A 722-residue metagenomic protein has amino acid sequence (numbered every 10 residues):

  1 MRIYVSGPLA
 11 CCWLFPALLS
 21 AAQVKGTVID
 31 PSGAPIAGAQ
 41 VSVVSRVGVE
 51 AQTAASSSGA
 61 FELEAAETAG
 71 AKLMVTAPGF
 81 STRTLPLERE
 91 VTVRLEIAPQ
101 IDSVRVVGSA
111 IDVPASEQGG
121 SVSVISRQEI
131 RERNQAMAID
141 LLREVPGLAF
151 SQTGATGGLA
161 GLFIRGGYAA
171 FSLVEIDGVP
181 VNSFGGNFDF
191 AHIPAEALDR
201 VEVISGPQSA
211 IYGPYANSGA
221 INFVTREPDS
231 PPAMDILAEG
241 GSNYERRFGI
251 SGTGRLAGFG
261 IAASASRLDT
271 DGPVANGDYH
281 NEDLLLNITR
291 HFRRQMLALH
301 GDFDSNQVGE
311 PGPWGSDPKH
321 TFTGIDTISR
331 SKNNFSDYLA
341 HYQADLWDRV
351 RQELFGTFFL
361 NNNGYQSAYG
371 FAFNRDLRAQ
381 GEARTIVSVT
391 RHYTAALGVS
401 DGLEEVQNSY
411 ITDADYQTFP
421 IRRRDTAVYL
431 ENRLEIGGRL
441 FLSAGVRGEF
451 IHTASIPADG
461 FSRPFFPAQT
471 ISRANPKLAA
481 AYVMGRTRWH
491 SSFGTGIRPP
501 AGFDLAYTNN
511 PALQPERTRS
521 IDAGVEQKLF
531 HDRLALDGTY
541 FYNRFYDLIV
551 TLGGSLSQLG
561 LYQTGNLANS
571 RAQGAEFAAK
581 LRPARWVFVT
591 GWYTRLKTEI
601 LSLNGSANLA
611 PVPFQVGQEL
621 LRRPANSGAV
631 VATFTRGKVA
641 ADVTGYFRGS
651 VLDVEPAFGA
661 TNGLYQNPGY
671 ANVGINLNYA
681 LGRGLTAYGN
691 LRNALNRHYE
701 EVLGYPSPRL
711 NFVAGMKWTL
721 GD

Functional and structural regions predicted by a protein language model:
Q40-R46, T76-F80, E88-R131, I139 (+2 more regions): Short, acidic, small-residue-rich periplasmic hinge/interaction motif at the N-terminus of Gram-negative outer-membrane
V47-A60: Short, acidic Ser/Thr/Gly-rich low-complexity loop/linker segments typical of extracellular and cell-surface proteins
P114, I139-P180, D199: Extracytoplasmic beta-strand/coil segments of soluble accessory domains associated with Gram-negative outer-membrane
V179-S205: Short acidic/polar hinge/loop motifs at secondary-structure boundaries that mediate gating or recognition
A233, G240-D269, V274-E310, I328-R351 (+2 more regions): Transmembrane beta-barrel wall of Gram-negative outer-membrane proteins
H300, A344, V387-A396, S400 (+5 more regions): Structural signature of Gram-negative outer-membrane beta-barrels, strongest in the C-terminal barrel of TonB-dependent
R349-Y365, V406, A481-G494, E516-Q573 (+2 more regions): Membrane-embedded beta-barrel scaffold of Gram-negative outer-membrane proteins
I436-L442, E449-I451, Y542-R544, G565-P656 (+2 more regions): Gram-negative outer-membrane beta-barrel transporters
